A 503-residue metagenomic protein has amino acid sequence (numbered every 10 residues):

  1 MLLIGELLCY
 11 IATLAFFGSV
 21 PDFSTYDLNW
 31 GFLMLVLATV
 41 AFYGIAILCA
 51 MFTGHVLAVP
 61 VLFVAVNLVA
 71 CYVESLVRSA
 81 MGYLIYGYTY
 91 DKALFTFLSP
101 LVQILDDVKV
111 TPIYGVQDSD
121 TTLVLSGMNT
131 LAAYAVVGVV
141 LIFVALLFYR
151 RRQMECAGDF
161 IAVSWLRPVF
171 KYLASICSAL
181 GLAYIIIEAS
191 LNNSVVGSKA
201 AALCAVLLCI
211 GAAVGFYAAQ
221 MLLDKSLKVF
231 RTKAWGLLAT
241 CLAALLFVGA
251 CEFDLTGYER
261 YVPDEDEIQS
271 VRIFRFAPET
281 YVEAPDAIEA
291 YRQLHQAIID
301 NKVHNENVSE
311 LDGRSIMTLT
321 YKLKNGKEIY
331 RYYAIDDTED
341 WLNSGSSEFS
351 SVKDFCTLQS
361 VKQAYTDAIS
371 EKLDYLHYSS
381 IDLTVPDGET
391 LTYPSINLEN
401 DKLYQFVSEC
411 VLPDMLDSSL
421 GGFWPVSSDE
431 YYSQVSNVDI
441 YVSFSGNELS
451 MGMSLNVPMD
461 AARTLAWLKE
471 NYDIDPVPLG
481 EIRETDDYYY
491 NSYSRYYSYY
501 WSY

Functional and structural regions predicted by a protein language model:
M1-I4, A157-G158, N397-G422: Helix-loop-helix units of permease transmembrane domains in multi-pass membrane transporters, especially ABC
L2-G54: Secretory targeting signals
L57-A70, T232-A243: Central hydrophobic cores of alpha-helical transmembrane segments in multi-pass integral membrane proteins
C71-W165, L180-V206, R260-D266: Terminal transmembrane helical anchor/hairpin motif
L141-S175, V214-T232: Junction motif at the cytosolic side of a transmembrane helix
F170-G181, Y217-Y258: Internal/C-terminal transmembrane anchor helices
G249-N325: Membrane-interface segments at or immediately adjacent to transmembrane helices that form the boundary between
H304-D337, D417-L455: Short, structured surface segments that line ligand/substrate-binding pockets
